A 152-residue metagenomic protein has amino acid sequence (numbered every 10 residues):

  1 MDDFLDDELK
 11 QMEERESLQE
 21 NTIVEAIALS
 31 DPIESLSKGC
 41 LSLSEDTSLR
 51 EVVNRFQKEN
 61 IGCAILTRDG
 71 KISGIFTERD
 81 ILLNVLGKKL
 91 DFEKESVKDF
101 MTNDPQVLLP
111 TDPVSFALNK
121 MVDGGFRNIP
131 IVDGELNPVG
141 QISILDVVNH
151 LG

Functional and structural regions predicted by a protein language model:
M1-G152: Tandem CBS (Cystathionine beta-synthase) repeat/Bateman regulatory domains
